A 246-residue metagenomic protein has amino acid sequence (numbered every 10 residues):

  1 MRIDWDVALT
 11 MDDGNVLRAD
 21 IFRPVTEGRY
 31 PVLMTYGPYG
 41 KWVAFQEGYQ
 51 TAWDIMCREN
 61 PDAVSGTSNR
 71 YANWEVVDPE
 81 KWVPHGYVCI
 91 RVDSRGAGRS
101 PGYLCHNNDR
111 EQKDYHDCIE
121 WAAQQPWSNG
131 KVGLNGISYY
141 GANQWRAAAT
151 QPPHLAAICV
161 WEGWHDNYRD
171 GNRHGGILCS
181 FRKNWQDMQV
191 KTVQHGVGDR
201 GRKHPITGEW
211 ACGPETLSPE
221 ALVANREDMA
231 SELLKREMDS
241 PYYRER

Functional and structural regions predicted by a protein language model:
M1-G28, V32: N-terminal cap/lid segment of alpha/beta-hydrolase-fold proteins
R29-P38, G133: Short beta-strand element of the alpha/beta-hydrolase
G40, S94-G98, W164-H165: Alpha/beta-hydrolase active-site loop signature
W42-Q46, Q50-S68, A72-P79, P84 (+1 more regions): Accessory cap/linker subdomain of secreted extracellular hydrolases
N73-W74, P84, H106-P126: Alpha/beta-hydrolase active-site loop
P79-R99: Conserved alpha/beta-hydrolase
P126-Y139: Alpha/beta-hydrolase fold nucleophile elbow
N143-A147: Hydrolases whose catalytic domains are alpha/beta-hydrolase-1, hotdog thioesterase, or metallo-beta-lactamase-like
